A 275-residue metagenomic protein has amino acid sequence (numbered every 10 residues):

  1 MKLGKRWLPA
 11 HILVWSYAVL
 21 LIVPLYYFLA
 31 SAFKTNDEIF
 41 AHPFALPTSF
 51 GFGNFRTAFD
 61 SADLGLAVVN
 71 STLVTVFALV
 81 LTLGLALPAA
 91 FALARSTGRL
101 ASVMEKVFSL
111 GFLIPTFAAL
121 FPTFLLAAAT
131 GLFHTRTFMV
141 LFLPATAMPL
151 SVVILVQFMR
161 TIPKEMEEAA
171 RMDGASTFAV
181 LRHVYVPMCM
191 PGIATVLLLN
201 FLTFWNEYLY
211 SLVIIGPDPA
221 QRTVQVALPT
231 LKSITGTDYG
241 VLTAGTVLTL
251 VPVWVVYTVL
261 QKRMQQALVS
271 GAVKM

Functional and structural regions predicted by a protein language model:
M1-K5: Short, Lys/Arg-rich, polar N-terminal cytosolic tail immediately upstream of the first transmembrane signal-anchor
R6-M275: A structural signal for multi-pass alpha-helical bundles of membrane permease subunits that mediate small-molecule
